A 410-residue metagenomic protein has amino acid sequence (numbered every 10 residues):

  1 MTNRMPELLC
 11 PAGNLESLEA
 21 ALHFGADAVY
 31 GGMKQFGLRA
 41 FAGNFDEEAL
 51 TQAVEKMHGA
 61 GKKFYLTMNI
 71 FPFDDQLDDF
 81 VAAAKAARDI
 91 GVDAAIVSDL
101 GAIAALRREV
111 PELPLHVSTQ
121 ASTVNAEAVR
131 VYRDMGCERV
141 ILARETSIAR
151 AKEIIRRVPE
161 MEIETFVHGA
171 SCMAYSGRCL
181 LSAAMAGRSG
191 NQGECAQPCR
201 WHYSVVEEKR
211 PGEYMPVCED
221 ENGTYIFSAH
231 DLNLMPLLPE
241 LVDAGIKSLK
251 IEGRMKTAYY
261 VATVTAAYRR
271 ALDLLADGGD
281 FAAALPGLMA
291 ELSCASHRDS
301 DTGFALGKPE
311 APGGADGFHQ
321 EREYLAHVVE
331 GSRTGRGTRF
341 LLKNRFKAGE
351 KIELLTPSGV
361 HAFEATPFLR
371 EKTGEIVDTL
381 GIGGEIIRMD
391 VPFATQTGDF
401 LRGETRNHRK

Functional and structural regions predicted by a protein language model:
M1-H23, A28-Q35, A53-V54, A60-I70 (+6 more regions): Surface-exposed amphipathic alpha-helical tracts and adjacent flexible/coil segments at the periphery of soluble enzymes
R39-K56: Glycine-rich, positively charged N-terminal anion/phosphate-binding segment
D78, E112-V124: Gly/Gly-Pro- and Ser/Thr-rich, intrinsically disordered tail segments characteristic of DNA damage-repair and tolerance
G101-A102: Alpha-helix capping/helix-boundary segments
R107: Short glycine-biased active-site loop of nucleotidyltransferases that positions the nucleotide triphosphate and helps
